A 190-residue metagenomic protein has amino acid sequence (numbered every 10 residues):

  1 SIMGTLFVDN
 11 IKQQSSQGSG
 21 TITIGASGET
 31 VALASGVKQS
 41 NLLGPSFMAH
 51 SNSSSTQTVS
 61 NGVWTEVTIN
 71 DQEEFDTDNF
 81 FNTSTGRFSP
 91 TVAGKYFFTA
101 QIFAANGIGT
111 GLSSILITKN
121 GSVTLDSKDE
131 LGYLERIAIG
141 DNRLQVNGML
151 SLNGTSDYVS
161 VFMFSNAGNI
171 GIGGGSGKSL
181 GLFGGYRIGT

Functional and structural regions predicted by a protein language model:
S1-N61: Intrinsic low-complexity, repeat-rich intrinsically disordered segments enriched in small/flexible residues
Q39-T190: Extracellular jelly-roll beta-sandwich "head" domains, especially the C-terminal globular C1q domain
